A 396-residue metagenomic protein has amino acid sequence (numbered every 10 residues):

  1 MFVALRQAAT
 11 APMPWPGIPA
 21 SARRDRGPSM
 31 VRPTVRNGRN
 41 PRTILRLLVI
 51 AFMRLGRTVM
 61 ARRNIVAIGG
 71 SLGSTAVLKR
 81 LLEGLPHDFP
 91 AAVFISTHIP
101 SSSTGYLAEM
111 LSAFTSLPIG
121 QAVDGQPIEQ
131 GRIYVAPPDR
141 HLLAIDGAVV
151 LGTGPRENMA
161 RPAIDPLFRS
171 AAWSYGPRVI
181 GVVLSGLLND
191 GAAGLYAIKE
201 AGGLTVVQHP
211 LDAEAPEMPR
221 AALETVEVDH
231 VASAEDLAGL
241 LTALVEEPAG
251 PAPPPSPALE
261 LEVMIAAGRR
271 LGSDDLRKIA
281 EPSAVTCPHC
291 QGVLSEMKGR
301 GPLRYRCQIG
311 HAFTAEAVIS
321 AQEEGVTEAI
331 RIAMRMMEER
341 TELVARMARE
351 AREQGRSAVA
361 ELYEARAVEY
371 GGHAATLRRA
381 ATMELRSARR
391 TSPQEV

Functional and structural regions predicted by a protein language model:
F2-P12: N-terminal helix-forming leader/targeting segments
V3, N37, I44-R349, G372-R386 (+1 more regions): Conserved acid/base catalytic micro-environments in cytosolic active-site loops
A8, G38-P41: N-terminal cationic leader/targeting segments used for protein routing and processing
A8-A9, A20, D25: Hydrophobic, low-acid, alpha-helix-prone terminal segments
S357-V368, S392: Short, charged, amphipathic alpha-helical segments
